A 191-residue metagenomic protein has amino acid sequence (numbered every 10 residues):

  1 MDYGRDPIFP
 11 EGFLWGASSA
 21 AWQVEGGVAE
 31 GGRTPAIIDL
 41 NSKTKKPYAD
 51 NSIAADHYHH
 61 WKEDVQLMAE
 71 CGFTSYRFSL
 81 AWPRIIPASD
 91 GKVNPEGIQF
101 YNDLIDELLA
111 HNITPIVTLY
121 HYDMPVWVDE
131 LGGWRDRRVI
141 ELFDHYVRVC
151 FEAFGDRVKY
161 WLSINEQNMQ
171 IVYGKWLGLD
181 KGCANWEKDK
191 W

Functional and structural regions predicted by a protein language model:
M1, I53, H60-E63, H145-Y146: Short, conserved clusters of charged catalytic residues that mark active-site and nucleotide-handling motifs
D2-K45, A88-S89, I98-W191: Active-site region of glycoside hydrolase catalytic domains
G12-L14, Y58, S75: A common structural microfeature
K46-H60, W134-R138: Active-site mouth loops of central-metabolism enzymes
A55, K92-P95: Residue-level marker of alpha-helix boundaries and capping positions
H57-Q66, P87, G97: Internal amphipathic alpha-helical repeat/solenoid segments
H60-A81: Catalytic domains of carbohydrate-active enzymes, especially glycoside hydrolases
L80-V93: Glycine-rich, proline-tolerant flexible connector loops at the mouths of alpha/beta enzymes
